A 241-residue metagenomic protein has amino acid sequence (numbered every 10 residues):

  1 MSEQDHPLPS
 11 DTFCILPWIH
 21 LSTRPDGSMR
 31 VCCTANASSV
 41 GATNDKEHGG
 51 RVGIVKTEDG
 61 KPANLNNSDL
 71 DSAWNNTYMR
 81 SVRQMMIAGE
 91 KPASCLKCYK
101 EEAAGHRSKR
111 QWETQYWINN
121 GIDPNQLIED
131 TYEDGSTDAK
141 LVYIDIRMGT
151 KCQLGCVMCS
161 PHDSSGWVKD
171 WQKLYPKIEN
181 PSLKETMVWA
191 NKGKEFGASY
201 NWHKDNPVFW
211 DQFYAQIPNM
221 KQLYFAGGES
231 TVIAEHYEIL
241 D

Functional and structural regions predicted by a protein language model:
M1, M29, M79, M85-M86 (+4 more regions): Detector for methionine-enriched segments
S2-Q126, T131, K140-Y143: Accessory C-terminal segments flanking Radical SAM cores
E133-D241: Conserved glycine-rich "GG(E/T)P / GGGxP" loop and the immediately following alpha-helix in the radical SAM core
